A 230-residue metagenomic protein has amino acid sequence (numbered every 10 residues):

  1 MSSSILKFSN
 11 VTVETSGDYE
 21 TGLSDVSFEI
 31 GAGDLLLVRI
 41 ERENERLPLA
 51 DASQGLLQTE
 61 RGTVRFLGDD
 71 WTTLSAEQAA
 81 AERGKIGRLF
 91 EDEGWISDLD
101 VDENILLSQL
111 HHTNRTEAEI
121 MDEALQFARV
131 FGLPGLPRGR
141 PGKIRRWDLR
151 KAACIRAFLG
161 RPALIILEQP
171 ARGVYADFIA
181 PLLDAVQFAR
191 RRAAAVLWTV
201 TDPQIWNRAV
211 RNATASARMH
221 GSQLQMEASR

Functional and structural regions predicted by a protein language model:
S16, L106-E119, V130: ABC-type ATPase nucleotide-binding domains, specifically the catalytic core motifs of the NBD
Q54: Helix-to-loop junction immediately C-terminal to a conserved catalytic motif
G62-T72: Conserved ABC transporter NBD signature motif
D70-G87: ABC ATPase NBD coupling module
D92, D98-H111, E123: Q-loop/switch helix immediately C-terminal to the Walker
E119-P137: Conserved ABC ATPase "signature" region
A153-I155: Hydrophobic anchor residue at the start of the ABC signature
A157-L159: ABC ATPase C-loop
